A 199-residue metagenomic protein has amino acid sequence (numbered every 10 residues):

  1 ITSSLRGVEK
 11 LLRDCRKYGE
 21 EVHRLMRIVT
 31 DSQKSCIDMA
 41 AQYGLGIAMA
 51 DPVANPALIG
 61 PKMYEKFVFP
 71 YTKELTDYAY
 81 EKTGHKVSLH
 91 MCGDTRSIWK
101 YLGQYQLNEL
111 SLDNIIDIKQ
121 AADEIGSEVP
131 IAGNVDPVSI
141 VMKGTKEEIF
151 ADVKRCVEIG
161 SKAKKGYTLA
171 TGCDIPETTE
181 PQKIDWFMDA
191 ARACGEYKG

Functional and structural regions predicted by a protein language model:
I1-G199: Active-site loop segments of alpha/beta catalytic cores
